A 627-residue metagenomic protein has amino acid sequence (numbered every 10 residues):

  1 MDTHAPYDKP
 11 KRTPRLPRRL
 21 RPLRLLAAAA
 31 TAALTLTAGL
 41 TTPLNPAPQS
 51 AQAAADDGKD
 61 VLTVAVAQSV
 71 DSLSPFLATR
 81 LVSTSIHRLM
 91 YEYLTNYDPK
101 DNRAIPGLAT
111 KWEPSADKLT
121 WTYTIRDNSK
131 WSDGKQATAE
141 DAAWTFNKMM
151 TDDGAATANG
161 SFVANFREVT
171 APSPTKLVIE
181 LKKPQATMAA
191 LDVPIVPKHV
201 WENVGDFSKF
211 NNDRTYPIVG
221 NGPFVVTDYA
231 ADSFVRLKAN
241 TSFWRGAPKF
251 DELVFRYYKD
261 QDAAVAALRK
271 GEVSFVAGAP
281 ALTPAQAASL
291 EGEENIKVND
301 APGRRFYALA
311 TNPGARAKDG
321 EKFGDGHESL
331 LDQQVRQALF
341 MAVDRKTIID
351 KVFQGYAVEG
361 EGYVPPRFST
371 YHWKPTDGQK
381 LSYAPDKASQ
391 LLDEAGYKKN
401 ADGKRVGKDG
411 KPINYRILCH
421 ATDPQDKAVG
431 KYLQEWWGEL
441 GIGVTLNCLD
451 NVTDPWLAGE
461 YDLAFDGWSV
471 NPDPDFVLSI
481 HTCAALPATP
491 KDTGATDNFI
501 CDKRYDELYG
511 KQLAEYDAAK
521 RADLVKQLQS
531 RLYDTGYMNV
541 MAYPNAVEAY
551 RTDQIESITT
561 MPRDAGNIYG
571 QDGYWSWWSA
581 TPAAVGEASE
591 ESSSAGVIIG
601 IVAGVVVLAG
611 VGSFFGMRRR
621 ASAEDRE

Functional and structural regions predicted by a protein language model:
D2, L34-L36, A230, R304-Y307 (+4 more regions): Detector for C-terminal structural segments
D57, T124, A158-V204: Surface-exposed binding/hinge segments that line and control ligand-binding clefts or catalytic entry sites
T63, T138-T145, V178-E180, G222-P223 (+5 more regions): Alpha-helical secondary-structure segments
A65-A116, N147, P217-V219: N-terminal lobe/hinge region of extracytoplasmic solute-binding protein
V66-H87, L108-T110, K135, M188-V196 (+2 more regions): A structural "hinge/loop" feature
T110-A155, V178, F255, A264-A267 (+1 more regions): Aromatic- and charge-enriched surface segment that lines or borders ligand/interaction sites
A156-N159, E168-T170, T227-T241, V254-K322 (+2 more regions): Extracellular/periplasmic solute-recognition and catalytic clefts
V193-P248, E252, P385, Q390 (+1 more regions): Gly/Pro-rich hinge or "lid" segments in bacterial periplasmic/extracellular proteins
